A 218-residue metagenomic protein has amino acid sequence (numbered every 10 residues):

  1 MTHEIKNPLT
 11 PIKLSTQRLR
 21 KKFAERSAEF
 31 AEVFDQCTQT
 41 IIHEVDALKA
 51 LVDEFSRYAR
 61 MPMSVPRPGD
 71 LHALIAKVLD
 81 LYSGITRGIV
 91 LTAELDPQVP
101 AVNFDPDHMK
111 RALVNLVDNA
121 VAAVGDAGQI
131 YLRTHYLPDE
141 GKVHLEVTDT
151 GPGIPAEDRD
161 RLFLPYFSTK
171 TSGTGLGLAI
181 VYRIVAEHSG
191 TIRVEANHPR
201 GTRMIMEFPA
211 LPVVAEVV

Functional and structural regions predicted by a protein language model:
E4, L9-D46, P66: Histidine phosphotransfer helical core of two-component systems
V65-L79, Y136: A conserved beta-strand-to-alpha-helix junction within the catalytic ATP-binding
L71, G153-R161: Short helix N-cap motif at coil->helix boundaries in the Bergerat
V90-P100, L137: Conserved catalytic submotifs in the C-terminal HATPase_c
A127-G141: Short beta-strand/loop element within the Bergerat-fold HATPase_c
G177, V181: Short alpha-helical Gxxx[C/S/T] motif in the catalytic ATP-binding
V185-A186: Detector for a conserved hydrophobic position within an alpha-helical segment of the HATPase_c
